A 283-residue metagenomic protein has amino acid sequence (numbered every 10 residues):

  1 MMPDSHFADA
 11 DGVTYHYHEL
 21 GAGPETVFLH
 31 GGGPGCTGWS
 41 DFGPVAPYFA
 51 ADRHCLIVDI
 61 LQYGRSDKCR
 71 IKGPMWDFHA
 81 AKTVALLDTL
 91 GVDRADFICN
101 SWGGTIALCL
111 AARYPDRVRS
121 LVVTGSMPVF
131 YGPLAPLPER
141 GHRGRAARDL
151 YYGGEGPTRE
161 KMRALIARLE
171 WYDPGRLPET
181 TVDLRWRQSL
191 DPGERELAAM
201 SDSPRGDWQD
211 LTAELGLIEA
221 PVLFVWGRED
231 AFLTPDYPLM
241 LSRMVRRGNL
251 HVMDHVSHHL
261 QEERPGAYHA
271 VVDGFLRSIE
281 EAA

Functional and structural regions predicted by a protein language model:
V13-R65: Conserved HGGG/HGGXW glycine-rich cap/lid loop of the alpha/beta-hydrolase fold
A46, I57-I98, A270: Active-site loop/oxyanion-hole signature of alpha/beta-hydrolase fold enzymes
C99, G103, A107: Gly/Ala-rich beta-loop-alpha elbow adjacent to hydrolase catalytic centers
L108, A112, R119-P157: Flexible "cap/lid" loop of the alpha/beta hydrolase fold
G132, P138, E155-L217: Conserved alpha/beta-hydrolase catalytic His-Asp/Glu region
I218, F224-W226: Short beta-strand/loop motif that positions the catalytic acidic residue of the alpha/beta-hydrolase fold
E229-L233: Acidic catalytic loop of the alpha/beta-hydrolase fold
R247-A283: Catalytic active-site module of serine/aspartate enzymes centered on a nucleophile-bearing elbow/loop
